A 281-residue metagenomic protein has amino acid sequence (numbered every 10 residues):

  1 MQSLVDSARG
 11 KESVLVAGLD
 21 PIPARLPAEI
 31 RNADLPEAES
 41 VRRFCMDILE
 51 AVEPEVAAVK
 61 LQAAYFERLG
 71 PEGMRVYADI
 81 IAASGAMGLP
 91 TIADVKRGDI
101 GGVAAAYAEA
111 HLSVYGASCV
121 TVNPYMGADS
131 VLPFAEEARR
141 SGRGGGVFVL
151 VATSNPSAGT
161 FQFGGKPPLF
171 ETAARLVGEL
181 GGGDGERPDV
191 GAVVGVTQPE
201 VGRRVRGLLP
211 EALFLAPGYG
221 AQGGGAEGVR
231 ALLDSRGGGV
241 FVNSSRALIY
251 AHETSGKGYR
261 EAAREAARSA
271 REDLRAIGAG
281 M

Functional and structural regions predicted by a protein language model:
M1-D79, A83-A86, P90, G258-A279: Conserved N-terminal beta1-alpha1 strand-loop-helix module at the mouth
A8-R9, L49-E55, I81-A86, A135-G142 (+2 more regions): Acidic (Asp/Glu)-rich catalytic clusters
K11-L15, P54-A57, M87-L89, G116-S118 (+4 more regions): Short, well-ordered coil/turn segments that N-cap beta-strands
A17, V59, D94, V120 (+2 more regions): Conserved, mostly hydrophobic/aromatic
G18-A24, A64-F66, K96-I100, Y125 (+4 more regions): Active-site beta-loop-alpha junctions enriched in small/polar residues
I22, N32, V95, D99-V193 (+1 more regions): Conserved anion-binding
R68-A83, I100-A104, M126-S141, T197-R206 (+1 more regions): Active-site-adjacent beta->alpha loops and helix N-cap segments on the catalytic face of soluble alpha/beta enzymes
V196-N243, A247: A C-terminal functional module that forms or caps the active site or interfaces directly with catalytic machinery
